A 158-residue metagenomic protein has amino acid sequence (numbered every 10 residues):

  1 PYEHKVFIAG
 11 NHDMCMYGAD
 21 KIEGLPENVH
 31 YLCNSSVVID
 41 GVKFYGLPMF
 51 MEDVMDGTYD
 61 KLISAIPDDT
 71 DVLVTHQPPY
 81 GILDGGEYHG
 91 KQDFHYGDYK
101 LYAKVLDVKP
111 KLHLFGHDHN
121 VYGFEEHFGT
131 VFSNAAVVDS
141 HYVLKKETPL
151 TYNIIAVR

Functional and structural regions predicted by a protein language model:
H4-I8, I82-R158: Conserved beta-sheet core of the metallophosphoesterase superfamily
F7, N11-G97, V137: Conserved catalytic scaffold of divalent metal-dependent phosphoesterases
